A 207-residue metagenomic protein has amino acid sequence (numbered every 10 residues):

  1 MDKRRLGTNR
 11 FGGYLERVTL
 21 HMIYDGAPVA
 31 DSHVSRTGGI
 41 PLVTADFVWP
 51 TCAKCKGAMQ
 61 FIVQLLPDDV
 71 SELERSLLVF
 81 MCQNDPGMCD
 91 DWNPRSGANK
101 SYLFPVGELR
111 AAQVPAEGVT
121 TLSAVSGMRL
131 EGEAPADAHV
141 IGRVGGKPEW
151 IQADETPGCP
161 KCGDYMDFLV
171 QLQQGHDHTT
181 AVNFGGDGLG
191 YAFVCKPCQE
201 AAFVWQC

Functional and structural regions predicted by a protein language model:
M1-C207: Preference for intrinsically disordered or flexible, low-complexity segments and adjacent hinge/connector residues
